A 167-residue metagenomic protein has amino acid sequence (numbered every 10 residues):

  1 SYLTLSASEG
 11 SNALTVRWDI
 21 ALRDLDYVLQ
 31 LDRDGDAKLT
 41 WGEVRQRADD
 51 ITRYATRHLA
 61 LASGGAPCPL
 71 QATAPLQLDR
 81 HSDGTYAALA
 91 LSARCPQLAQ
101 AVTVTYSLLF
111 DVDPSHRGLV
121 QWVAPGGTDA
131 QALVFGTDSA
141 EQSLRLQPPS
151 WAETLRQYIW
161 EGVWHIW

Functional and structural regions predicted by a protein language model:
S1-W164: N-terminal soluble domains immediately following signal/targeting peptides that reside in extracytoplasmic
